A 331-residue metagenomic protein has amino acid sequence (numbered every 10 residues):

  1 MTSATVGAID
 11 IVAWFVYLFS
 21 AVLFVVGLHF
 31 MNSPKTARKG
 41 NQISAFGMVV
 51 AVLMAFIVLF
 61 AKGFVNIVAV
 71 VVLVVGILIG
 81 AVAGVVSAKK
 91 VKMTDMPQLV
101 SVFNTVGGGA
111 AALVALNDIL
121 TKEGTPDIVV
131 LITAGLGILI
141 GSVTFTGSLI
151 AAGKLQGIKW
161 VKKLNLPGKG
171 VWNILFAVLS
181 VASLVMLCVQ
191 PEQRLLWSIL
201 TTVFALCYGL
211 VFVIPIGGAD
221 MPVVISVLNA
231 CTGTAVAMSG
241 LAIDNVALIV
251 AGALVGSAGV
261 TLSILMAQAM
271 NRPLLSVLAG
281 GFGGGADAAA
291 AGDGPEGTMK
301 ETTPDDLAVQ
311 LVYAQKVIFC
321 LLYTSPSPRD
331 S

Functional and structural regions predicted by a protein language model:
M1-I9: Short, strongly hydrophobic alpha-helical membrane anchors
A8-A21, N66-I79, A134-S142, R194-V203: Structural signature of hydrophobic alpha-helical transmembrane segments
F24-T36, V82-P97, S148-K162, Y208-G218 (+1 more regions): C-terminal ends of transmembrane helices
R38-G47, D95-V106, K163-W172, P222-L228: Cytoplasmic-side transmembrane-helix entry/capping segments in multi-pass membrane proteins
G47, A51, V72, G76-G80 (+10 more regions): Alpha-helical transmembrane segments in multi-pass membrane proteins
A55-V70, V86-D95, L113-P126: Transmembrane alpha-helix boundary signature
L254-L311: Membrane-interfacial segments at transmembrane helix termini in multi-pass membrane proteins
Y323-D330: Conserved small/polar residues in nucleotide/adenosyl-binding loops
